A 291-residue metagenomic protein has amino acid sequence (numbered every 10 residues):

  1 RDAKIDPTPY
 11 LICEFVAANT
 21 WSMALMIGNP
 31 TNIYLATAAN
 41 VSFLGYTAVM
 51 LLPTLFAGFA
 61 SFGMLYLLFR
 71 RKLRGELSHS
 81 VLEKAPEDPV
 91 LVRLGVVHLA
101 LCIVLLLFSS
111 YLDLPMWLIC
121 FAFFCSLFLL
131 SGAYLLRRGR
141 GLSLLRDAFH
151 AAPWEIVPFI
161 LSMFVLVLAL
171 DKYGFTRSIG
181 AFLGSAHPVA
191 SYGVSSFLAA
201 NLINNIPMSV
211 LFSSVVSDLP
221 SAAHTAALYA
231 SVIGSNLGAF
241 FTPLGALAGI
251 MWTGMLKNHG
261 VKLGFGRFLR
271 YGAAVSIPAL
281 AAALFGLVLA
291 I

Functional and structural regions predicted by a protein language model:
R1-C13, A17, P30, Y34-V49 (+1 more regions): Membrane-interfacial helix-loop connectors
D2-T8, I12, A24, L44-V90 (+2 more regions): Juxtamembrane and boundary regions of transmembrane helices in multi-pass small-molecule transporters and channels
L11-I12, T47-L55, V96-A100, F121-A122 (+4 more regions): Hydrophobic alpha-helical transmembrane segments
C13-L25, E83-H98, F149-L166, S209 (+1 more regions): Small-residue-rich segments of transmembrane alpha-helices in multi-pass membrane proteins, especially helix faces
A18-W21, L55-L67, G95-S110, A122-G132 (+4 more regions): Hydrophobic core segments of alpha-helical transmembrane domains in multi-pass membrane transport and ion-translocation
F69-L99, L129-W154, G266: Intrinsically disordered, low-complexity non-transmembrane regions of multi-pass membrane transporters
L101-H224: Transmembrane helical segments that form the transport core of multi-pass membrane transport proteins
A152-E155, A186, G234-L237, Y271-S276: Loop-to-transmembrane-helix entry motif
